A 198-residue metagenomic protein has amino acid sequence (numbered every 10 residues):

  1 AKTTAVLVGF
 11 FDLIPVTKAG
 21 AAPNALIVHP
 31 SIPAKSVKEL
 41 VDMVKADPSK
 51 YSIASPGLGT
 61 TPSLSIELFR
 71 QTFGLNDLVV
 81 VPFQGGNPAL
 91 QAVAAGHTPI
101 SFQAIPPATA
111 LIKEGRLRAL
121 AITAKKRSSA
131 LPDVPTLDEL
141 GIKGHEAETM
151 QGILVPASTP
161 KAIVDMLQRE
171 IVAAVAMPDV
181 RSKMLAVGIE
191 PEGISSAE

Functional and structural regions predicted by a protein language model:
K2-P88, L137-E139, M150-K183, I189: Hinge/capping helix and adjacent helix->loop/strand transition within the periplasmic-binding protein
V8-K18, D77-V81, P99-I100, T109-A147: Short beta-strand->loop
S36, G96-H97, A104, R116 (+3 more regions): Conserved functional loop/turn residues at catalytic and ligand-binding sites
D47-Y51, A94-Q103, R116-A119: Alpha-to-beta junction loops
G57, V80-Q91, A95, A104-P107 (+1 more regions): Short helix-initiation/N-cap motifs at beta->coil->alpha
I66, A92-A94, I112-G115, L167: Hydrophobic residues within well-ordered alpha-helices
